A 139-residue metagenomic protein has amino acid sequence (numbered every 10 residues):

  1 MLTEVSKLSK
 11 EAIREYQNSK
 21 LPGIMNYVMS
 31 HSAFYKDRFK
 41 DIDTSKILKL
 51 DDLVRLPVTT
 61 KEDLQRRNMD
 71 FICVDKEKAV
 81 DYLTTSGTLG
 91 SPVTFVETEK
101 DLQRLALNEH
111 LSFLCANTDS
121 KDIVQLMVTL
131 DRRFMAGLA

Functional and structural regions predicted by a protein language model:
M1-T84, G90-C115, D119-S120: Nucleotide 5′-phosphate-binding alpha/beta core
H110, L114-A139: Conserved AMP-binding loop of ANL adenylate-forming enzymes
